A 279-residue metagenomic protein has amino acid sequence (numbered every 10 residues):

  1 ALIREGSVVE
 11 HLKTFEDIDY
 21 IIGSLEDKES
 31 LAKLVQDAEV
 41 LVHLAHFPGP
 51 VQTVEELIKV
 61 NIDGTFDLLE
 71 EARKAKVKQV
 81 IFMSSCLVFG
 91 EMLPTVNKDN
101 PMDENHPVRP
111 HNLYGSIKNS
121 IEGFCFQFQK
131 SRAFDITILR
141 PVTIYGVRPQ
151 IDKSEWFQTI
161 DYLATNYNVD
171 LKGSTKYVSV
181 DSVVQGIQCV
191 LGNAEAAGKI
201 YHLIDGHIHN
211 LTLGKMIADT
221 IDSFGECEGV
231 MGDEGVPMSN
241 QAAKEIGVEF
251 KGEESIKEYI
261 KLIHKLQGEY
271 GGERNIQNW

Functional and structural regions predicted by a protein language model:
S7, I18, I22-V60, E71: NAD(P)H-binding glycine-rich loop region in Rossmannoid oxidoreductase-like domains and their noncatalytic homologs
E26, E56-D67, V108, N112 (+2 more regions): Glycine-rich NAD(P)-binding loop of the Rossmann-fold in SDR/ketoreductase-type enzymes
D67-L113: Conserved Rossmann-fold NAD(P)-dependent oxidoreductase catalytic core, especially the SDR/UDP-sugar
R109-T137: Active-site Tyr-X1-5-Lys
N119, S131-D135, Y145-F157, D181 (+1 more regions): Glycine/proline-rich active-site loop of Rossmann-fold NAD(P)-dependent oxidoreductases
Q127-T175: NAD(P)-dependent short-chain dehydrogenase/reductase
S174, G186-N240, E273-N278: Mid/C-terminal beta-alpha module of Rossmann-like enzyme folds, strongest in SDR-family dehydrogenases/epimerases
E253-W279: Amphipathic terminal alpha-helices
